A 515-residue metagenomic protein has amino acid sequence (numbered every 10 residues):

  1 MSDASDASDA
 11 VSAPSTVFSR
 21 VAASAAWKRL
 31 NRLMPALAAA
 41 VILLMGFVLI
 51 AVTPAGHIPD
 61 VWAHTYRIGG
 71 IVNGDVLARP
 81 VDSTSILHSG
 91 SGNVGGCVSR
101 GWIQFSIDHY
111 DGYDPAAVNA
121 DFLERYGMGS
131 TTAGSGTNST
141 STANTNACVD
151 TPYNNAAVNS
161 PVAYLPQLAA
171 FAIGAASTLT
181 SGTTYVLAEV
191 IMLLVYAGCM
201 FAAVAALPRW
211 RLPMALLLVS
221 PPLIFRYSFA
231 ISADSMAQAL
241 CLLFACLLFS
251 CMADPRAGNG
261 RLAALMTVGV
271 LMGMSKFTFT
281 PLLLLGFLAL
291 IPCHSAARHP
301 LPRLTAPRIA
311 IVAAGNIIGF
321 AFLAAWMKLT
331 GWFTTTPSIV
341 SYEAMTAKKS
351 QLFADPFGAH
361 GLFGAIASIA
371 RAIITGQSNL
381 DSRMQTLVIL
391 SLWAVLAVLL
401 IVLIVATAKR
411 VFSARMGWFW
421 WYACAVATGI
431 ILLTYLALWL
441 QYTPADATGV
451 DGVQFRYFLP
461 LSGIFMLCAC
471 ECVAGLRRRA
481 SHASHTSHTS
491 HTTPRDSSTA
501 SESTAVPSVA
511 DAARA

Functional and structural regions predicted by a protein language model:
M1-F47, P307-N316, F419, S481-S484 (+1 more regions): Start-transfer (signal-anchor) and selected internal transmembrane alpha helices of multi-pass inner/ER membrane
D75-Y185, S487: Interfacial juxtamembrane loops and adjacent helix segments that form the catalytic/substrate-binding surfaces
L179-G182, F201-P222: Transmembrane-helix signature of polytopic, membrane-embedded enzymes that assemble or transfer cell-envelope glycans
A230-A237: Short acidic/glycine- and proline-prone juxtamembrane loop motifs at membrane-interface regions of multi-pass membrane
L247-A253, P281-I317: Perimembrane helix-loop-helix junctions
R261-L288: Membrane-interface alpha helices of multi-pass inner-membrane proteins
A297-P307, V402-G429: Membrane-interface helix-loop-helix junctions at transmembrane boundaries of multi-pass membrane enzymes, predominantly
A324-K409: Membrane-lumen/periplasm interface segments of multi-pass, membrane-embedded glycan/lipid transferases
